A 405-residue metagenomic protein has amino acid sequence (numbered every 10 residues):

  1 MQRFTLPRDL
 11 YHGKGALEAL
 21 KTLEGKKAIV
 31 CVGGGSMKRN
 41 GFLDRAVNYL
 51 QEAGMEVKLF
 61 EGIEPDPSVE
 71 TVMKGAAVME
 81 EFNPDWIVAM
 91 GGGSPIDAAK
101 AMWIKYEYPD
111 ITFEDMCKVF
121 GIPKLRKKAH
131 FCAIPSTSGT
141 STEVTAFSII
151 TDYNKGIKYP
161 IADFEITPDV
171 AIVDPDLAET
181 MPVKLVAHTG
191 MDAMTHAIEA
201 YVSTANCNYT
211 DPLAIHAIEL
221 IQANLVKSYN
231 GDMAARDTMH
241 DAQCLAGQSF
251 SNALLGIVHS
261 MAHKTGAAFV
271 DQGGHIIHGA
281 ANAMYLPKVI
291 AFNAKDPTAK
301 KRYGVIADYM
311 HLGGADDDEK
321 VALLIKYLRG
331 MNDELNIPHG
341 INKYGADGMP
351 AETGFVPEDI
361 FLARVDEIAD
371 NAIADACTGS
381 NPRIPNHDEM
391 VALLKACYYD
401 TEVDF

Functional and structural regions predicted by a protein language model:
M1-W86, I341: ATP/NTP phosphate-donor binding region
E70-D176: Glycine/threonine-rich beta-strand-loop-alpha-helix active-site module that forms ligand/phosphate-binding
G139, L245-N282, D375-G379: Glycine-rich phosphate/pyrophosphate-binding beta-alpha loops
F147-A253: Carboxylate- and glycine-rich phosphate/diphosphate-binding segment that chelates Mg2+/Mn2+
A205-L213, K227-T238, A253-V258, I276-G279 (+5 more regions): Flexible, glycine/charged-enriched surface loops at secondary-structure junctions
D271, H275, G279-A363, V403: Gly/Pro-rich interdomain helix-loop hinge
D359-F405: Short, amphipathic C-terminal "tail helix"
